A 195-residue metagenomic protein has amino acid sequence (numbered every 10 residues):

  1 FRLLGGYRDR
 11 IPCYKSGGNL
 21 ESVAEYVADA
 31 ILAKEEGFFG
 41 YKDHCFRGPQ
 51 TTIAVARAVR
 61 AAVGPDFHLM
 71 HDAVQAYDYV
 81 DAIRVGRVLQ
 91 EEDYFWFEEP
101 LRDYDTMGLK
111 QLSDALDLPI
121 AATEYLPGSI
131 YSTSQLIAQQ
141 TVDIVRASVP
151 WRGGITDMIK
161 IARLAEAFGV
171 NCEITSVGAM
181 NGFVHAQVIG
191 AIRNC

Functional and structural regions predicted by a protein language model:
F1-L69, V74-E92, A115: N-terminal capping/lid subdomain adjacent to the active-site entrance of alpha/beta enzymes
S16-G18, H44-G48, H68, D72-D78 (+4 more regions): Active-site beta-loop-alpha junctions enriched in small/polar residues
Y41, V59, D72, F97 (+3 more regions): Conserved, mostly hydrophobic/aromatic
R87, D93, Y104-C195: Shared catalytic-loop signature of beta/alpha-barrel
